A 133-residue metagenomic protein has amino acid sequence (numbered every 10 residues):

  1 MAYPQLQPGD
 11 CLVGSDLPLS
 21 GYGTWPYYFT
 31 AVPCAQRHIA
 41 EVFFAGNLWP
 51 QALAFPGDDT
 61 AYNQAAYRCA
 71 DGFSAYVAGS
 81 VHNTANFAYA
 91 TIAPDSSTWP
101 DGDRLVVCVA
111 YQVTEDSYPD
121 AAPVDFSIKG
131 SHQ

Functional and structural regions predicted by a protein language model:
M1-Q133: Primary mode marks residue(s) on the alpha4-beta5-alpha5 output face of response regulator receiver
